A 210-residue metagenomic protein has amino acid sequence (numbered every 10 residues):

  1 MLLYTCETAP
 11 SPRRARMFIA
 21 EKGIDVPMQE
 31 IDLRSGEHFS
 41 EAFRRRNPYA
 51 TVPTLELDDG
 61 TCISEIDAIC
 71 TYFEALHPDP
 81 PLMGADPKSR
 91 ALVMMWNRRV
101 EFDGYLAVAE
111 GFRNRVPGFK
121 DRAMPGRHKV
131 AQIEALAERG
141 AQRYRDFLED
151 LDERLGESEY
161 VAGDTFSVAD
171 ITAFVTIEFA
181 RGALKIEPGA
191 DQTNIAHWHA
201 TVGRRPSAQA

Functional and structural regions predicted by a protein language model:
M1-A131: GST-like domain detector, emphasizing the conserved glutathione-binding G-site in the N-terminal thioredoxin-like
F43, V202, A208: An amphipathic, aromatic/His-enriched active-site/gating alpha helix that lines ligand/cofactor pockets
L55, V93, L151, D170 (+1 more regions): Residue-level signal for nonpolar/aromatic packing positions in well-ordered secondary structure
E74, P78, G156, G203-R204: Residues at helix-coil transition
F102-A200: GST-like fold's C-terminal all-alpha helical module
